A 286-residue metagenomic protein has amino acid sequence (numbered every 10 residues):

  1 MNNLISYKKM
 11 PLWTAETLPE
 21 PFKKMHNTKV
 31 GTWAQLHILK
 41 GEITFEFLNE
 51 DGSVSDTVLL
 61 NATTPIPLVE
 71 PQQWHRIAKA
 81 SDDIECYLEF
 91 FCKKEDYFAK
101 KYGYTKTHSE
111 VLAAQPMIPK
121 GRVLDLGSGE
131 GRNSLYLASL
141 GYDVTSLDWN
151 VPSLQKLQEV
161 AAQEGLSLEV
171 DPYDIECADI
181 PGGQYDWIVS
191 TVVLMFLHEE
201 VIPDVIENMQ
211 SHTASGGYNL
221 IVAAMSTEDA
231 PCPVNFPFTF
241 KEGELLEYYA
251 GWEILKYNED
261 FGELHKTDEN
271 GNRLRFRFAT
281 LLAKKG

Functional and structural regions predicted by a protein language model:
P11-G31: Conserved short histidine dyad/triad with adjacent acidic residue
A34-T44: Short, conserved beta-strand element in jelly-roll/cupin
E50-P71: Short acidic-glycine-tyrosine-enriched beta hairpin
E70-K93: Ligand-binding loop in jelly-roll beta-barrel domains
C92-I118, L124, G129-L168, P172-I180 (+2 more regions): Class I (Rossmann-like) S-adenosyl-L-methionine-dependent methyltransferase catalytic domain, capturing the SAM-binding
I180-I188: A short acidic, Gly/Pro-enriched loop at the edge of an enzyme's catalytic core that lines a small-molecule cofactor
W187-V201: A short SAM/SAH-binding and catalytic strip from SAM-dependent methyltransferases
P203-S215: A short glycine-rich, Lys/Arg-flanked "PGG" loop and its adjoining helix->strand segment in the class I
